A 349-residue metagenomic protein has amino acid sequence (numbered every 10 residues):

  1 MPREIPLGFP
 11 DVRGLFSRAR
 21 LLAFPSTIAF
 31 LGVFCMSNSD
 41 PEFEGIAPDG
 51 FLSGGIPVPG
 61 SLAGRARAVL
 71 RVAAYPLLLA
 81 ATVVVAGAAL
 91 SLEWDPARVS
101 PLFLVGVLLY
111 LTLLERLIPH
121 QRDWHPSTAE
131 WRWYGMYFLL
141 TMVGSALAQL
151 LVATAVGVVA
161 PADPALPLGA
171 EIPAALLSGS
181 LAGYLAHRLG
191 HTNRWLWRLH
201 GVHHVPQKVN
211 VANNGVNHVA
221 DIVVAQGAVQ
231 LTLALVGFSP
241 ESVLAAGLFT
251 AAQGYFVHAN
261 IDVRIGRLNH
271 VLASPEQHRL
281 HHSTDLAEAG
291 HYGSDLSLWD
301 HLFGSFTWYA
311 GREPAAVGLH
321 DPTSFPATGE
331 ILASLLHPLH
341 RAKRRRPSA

Functional and structural regions predicted by a protein language model:
S37-L62: Transit-peptide-like, low-complexity N-terminal presequences and other terminal intrinsically disordered regions
G60-L77: N-terminal membrane topogenic signal
Y75-A88, G106-T112: Hydrophobic core of alpha-helical transmembrane segments in multi-pass integral membrane proteins
A86-R98: Short, hydrophobic transmembrane alpha-helix segments
D95-V105, A170-G179: Alpha-helical transmembrane segments
L113-Y134: Transmembrane alpha-helical segments that serve as helix-helix packing and pore/cofactor-lining elements in multipass
W133-A316: Membrane-embedded catalytic scaffold of the fatty acid hydroxylase/desaturase
A315-A349: A membrane-cytosol interface segment of integral membrane proteins
